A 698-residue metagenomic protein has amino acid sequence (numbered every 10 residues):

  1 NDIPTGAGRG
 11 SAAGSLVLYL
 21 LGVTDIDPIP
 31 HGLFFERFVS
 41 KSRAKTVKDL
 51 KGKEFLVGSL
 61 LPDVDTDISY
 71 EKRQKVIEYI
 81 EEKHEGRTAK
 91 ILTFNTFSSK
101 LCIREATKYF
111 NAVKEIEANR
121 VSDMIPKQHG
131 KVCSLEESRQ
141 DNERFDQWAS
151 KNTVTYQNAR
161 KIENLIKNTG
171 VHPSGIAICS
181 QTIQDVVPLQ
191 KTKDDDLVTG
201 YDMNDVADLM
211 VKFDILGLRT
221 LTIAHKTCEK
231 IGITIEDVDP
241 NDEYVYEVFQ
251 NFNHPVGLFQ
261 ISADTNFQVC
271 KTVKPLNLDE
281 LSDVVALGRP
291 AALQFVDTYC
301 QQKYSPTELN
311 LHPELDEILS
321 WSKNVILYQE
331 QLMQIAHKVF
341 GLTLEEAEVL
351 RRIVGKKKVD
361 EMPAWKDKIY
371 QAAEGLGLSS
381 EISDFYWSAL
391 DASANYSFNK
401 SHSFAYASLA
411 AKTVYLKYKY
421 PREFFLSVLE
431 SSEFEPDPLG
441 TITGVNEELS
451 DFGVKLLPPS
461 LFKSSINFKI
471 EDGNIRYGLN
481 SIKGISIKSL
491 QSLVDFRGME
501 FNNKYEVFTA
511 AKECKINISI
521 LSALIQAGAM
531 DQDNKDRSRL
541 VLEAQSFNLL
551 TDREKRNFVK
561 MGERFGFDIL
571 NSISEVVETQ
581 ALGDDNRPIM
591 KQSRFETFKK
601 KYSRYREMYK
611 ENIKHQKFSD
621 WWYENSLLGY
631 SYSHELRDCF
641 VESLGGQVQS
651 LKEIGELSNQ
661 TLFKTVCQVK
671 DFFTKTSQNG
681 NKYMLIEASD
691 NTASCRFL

Functional and structural regions predicted by a protein language model:
N1-T579, K675-S677: Alpha-helical scaffold/interaction cores of sigma-54-like transcription cofactors and many family A DNA polymerases
K48-L60, R587-H615: Intrinsically disordered, low-complexity acidic Ser/Thr-rich regulatory segments
G170, D472, Q660-K664, N681-Y683: A general secondary-structure signal for short beta-strands and their flanking turns/coil in non-transmembrane regions
V187, T665, A693-F697: Short beta-strand segments
R476, K664-V666, L685-E687: Beta-strand secondary-structure signal
S492-Y505, D584-R587, E596, S603 (+1 more regions): Residue-level signature of tetratricopeptide-repeat
Y605-T674: OB-fold nucleic-acid-binding modules
K675-L698: OB-fold (S1/OB) nucleic-acid-binding surfaces
